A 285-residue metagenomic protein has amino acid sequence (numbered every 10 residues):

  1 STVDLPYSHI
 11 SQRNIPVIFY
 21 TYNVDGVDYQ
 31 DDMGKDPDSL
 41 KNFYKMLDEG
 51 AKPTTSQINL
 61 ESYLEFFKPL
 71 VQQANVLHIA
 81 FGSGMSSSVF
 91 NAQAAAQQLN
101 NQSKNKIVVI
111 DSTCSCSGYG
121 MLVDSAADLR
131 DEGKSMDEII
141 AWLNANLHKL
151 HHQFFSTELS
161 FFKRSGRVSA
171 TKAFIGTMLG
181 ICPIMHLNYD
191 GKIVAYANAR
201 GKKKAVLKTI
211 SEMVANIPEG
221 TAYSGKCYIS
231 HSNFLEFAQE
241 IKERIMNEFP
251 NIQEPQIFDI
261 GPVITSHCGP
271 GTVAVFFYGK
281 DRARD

Functional and structural regions predicted by a protein language model:
S1-S62: N-terminal glycine-rich anion-binding loop in soluble enzyme alpha/beta folds
T2-V27, E65-K68, A74-L77, G84-Q97 (+2 more regions): Mixed-charge interfacial surface used for oligomerization/domain docking and macromolecular partner engagement
G50-E61, A80-S87, T113-C114: Short coil/turn segments at secondary-structure boundaries
